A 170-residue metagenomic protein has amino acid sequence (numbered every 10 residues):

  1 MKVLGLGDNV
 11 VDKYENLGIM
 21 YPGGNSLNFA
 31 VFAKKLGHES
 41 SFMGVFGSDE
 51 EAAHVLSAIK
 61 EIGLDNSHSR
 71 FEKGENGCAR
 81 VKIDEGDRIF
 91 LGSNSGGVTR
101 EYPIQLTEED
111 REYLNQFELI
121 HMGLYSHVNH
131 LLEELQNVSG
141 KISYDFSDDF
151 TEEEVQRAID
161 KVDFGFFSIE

Functional and structural regions predicted by a protein language model:
M1-L17: Positively charged, low-complexity intrinsically disordered leader regions
K2, E39-S41, D65, G140-K141 (+1 more regions): Residues at the starts of beta-strands that form the adenosine-phosphate
G5, F42-G44, Y144: Structural beta-sheet core signal
V11-K13, H38-E118: Conserved N-terminal subdomain of the carbohydrate kinase-like
L17-G24: A short, glycine/small-residue-rich beta-strand->loop->alpha-helix junction that serves as a flexible
G24-N25, E51: Conserved alpha-helical elements of sugar-nucleotide-dependent glycosyltransferases
S26-K35: Histidine-anchored nucleotide/phosphate-binding helix
L119-E170: Conserved beta-alpha-beta core of the PfkB/ribokinase-like small-molecule kinase fold
